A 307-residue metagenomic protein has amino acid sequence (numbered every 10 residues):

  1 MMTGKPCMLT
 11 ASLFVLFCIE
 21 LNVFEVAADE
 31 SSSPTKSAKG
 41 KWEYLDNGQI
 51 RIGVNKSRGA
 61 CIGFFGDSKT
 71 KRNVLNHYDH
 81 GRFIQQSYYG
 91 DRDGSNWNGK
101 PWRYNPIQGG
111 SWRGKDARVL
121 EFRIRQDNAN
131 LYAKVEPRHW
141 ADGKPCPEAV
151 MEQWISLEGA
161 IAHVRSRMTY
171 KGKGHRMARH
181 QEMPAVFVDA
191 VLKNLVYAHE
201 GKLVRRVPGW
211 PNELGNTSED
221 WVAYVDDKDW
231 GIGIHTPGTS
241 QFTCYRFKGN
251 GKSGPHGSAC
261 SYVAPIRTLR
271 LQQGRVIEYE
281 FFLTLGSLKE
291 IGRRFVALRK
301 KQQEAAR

Functional and structural regions predicted by a protein language model:
M1-K5: N-terminal secretory signal peptides that target proteins for export/translocation
T10-N22: Bacterial N-terminal signal peptides
V23-A28: Boundary at the C-terminal end of the N-terminal hydrophobic targeting segment
E30-I50, S57, D226-R307: Beta-strand-rich recognition/accessory modules
A38-R118: Solvent-exposed N-terminal domain segments of exported/luminal and surface proteins
G94-G159, K173-H175: Extended, loop-rich substrate-binding clefts of extracytoplasmic carbohydrate-active enzymes
A149-M151, I161-G201: Acidic (Asp/Glu-rich), glycine- and aromatic
K202-C244: Compositionally biased, intrinsically disordered linkers/stalks adjacent to structured regions
